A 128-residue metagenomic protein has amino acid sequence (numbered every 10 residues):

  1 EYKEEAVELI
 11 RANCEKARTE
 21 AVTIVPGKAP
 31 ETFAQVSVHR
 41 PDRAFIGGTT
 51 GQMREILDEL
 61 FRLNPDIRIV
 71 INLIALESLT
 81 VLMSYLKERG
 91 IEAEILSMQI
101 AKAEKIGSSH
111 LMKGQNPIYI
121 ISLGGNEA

Functional and structural regions predicted by a protein language model:
E1-A6, G48-T49, I74: Short beta->alpha hinge that forms the Motif I/post-I loop of the SAM-binding pocket
Y2-P41: S-adenosyl-L-methionine
I10-C14, F33, I56-L60, L82 (+1 more regions): Hydrophobic packing residues within well-ordered alpha-helices of enzyme cores
R11, L79-M83, I120, G124: Predominant activation on well-ordered alpha-helical scaffold segments within soluble catalytic domains
V22-P26, E55-I56, E94-A103, Y119-N126: Short, basic, helix/turn surface patches
V25-R68: Active-site segment flanking the S-adenosylmethionine/decSAM binding pocket in AdoMet-dependent transferases
E59-Q115: C-terminal substrate-binding/active-site "lid" region of AdoMet-derived donor-dependent transferases
S108-A128: Core SAM-dependent methyltransferase catalytic element
